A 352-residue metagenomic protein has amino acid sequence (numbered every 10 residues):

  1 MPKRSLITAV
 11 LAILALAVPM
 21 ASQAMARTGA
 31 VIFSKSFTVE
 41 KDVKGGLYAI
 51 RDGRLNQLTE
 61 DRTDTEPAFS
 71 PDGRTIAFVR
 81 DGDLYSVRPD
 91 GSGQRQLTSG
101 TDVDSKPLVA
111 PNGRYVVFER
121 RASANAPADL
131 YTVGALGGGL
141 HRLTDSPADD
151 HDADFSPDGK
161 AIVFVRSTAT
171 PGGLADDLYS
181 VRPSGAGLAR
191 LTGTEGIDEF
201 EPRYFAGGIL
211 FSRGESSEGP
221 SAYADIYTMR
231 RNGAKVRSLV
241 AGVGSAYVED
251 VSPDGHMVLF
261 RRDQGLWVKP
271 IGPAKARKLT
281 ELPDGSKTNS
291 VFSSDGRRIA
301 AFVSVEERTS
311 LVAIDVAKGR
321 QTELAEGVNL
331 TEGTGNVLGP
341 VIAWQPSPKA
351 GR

Functional and structural regions predicted by a protein language model:
M1-V10: Bacterial N-terminal signal peptides that target proteins for export
P2, S22-R352: Sequence signature of WD/YWTD-type beta-propeller architectures
A9-P19: Bacterial N-terminal signal peptides
